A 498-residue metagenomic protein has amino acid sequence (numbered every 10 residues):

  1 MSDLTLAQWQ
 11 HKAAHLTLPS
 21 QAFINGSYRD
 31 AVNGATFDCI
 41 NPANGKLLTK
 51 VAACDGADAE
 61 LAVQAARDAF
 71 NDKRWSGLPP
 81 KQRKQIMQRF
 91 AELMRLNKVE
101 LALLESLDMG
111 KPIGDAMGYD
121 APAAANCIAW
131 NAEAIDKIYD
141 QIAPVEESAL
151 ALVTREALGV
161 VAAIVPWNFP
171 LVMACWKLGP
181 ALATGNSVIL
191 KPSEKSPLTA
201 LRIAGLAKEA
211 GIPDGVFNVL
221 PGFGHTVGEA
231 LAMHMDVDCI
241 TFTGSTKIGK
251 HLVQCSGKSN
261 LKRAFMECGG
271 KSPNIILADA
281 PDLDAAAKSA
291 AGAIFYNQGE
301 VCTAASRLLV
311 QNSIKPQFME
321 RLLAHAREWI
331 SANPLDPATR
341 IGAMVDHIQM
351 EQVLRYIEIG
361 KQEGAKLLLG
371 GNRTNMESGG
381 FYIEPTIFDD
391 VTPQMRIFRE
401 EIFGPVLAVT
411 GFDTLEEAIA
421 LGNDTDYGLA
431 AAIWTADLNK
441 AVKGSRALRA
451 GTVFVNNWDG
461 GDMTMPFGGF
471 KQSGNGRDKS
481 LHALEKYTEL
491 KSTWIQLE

Functional and structural regions predicted by a protein language model:
M1-V51, Q85, R89, I138-I164 (+4 more regions): Terminal low-complexity tails and localization/encapsulation signals of metabolic enzymes
G45, R83, E105, G185 (+8 more regions): Residue-level signal for inorganic ion chemistry
K46-T49, V237, I330, I357 (+3 more regions): Conserved C-terminal structural/oligomerization subdomain of aldehyde/semialdehyde dehydrogenase
L48-C54, N71-W75, A163, N274-A278 (+5 more regions): Short, well-ordered beta-strand elements within core beta-sheets of diverse protein domains
L48-I138: Glycine-rich loop-to-alpha-helix module at the N-terminal edge of alpha/beta enzyme cores
Y139-A285, F412: Rossmann-like NAD(P) dinucleotide-binding subdomain of oxidoreductase/dehydrogenase enzymes
S187-I189, L367, T452: A short hydrophobic/small-residue beta-strand
C239, K247-T392, V455: ALDH superfamily catalytic-core signature
